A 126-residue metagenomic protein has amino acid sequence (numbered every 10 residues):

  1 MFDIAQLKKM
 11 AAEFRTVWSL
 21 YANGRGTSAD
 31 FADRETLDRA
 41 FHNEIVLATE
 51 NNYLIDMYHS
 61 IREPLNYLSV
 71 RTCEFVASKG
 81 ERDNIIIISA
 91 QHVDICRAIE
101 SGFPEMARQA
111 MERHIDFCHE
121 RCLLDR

Functional and structural regions predicted by a protein language model:
F2-C73, Q91-A98, M106-C118: Conserved amphipathic alpha-helical segments that form helical-bundle/coiled-coil interaction surfaces
S78-N84: Solvent-exposed loop and edge beta-strand segments that line ligand/cofactor-binding and catalytic clefts
D116-R126: Short arginine-rich
